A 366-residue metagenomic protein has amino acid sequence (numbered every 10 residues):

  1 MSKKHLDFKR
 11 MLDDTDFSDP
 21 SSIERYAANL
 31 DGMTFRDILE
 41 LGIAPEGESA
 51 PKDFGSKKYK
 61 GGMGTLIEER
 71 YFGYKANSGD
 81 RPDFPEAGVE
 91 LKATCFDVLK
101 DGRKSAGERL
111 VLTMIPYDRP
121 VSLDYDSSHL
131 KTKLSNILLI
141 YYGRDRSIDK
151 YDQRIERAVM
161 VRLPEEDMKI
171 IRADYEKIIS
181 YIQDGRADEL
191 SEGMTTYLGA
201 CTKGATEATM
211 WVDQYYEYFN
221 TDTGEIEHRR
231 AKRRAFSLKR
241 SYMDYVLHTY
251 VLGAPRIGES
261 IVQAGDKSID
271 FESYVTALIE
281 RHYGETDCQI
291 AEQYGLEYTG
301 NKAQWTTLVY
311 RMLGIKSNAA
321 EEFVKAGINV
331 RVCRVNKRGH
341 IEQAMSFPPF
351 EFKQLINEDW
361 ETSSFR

Functional and structural regions predicted by a protein language model:
M1-A87, A93-R366: Nucleic-acid endonuclease domains
